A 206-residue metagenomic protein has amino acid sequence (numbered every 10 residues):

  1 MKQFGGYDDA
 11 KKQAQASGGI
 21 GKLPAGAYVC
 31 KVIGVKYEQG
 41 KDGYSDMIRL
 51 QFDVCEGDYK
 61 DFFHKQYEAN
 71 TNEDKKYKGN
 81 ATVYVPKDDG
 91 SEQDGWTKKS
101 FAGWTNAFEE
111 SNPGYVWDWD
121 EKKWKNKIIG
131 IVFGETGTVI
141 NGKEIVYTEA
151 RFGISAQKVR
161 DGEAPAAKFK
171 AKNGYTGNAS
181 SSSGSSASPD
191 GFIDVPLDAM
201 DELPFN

Functional and structural regions predicted by a protein language model:
M1-N206: Short beta-rich binding modules
